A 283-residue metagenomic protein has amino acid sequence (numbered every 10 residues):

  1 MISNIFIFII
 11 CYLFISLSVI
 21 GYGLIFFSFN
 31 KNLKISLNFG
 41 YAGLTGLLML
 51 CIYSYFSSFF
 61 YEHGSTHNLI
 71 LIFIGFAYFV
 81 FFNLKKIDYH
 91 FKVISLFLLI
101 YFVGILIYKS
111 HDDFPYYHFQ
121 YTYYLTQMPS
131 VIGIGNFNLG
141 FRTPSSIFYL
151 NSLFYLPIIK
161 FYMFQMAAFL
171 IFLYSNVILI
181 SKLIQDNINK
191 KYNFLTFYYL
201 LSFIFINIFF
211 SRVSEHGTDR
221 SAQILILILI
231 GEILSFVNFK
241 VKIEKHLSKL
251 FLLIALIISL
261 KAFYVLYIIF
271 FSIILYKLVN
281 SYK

Functional and structural regions predicted by a protein language model:
M1-I87: Membrane-embedded, hydrophobic transmembrane alpha-helices
C11, Y78, H90-D113, I204-N207: Transmembrane signal-anchor helices characteristic of membrane glycosylation enzymes that use polyprenol
Y55-H63, Y108-H111, I208-T218: Membrane-interface helix caps and helix-loop-helix hairpins in membrane proteins
S58, F210, H246-A262, L266-I273: Membrane-interface alpha helices of multi-pass inner-membrane proteins
T66-H67, A167, I208-S235: Multi-pass, polyprenyl lipid-linked donor-dependent membrane glycosyltransferases
G75-I87, Y267-K283: Perimembrane helix-loop-helix junctions
F102-L195, V213-E215: Active-site lumenal/periplasmic loops and adjacent helix-entry segments of GT-C-fold, multi-pass membrane
I188-K190, I226-H246: Membrane-interface transmembrane helices that cradle and orient dolichyl/undecaprenyl
